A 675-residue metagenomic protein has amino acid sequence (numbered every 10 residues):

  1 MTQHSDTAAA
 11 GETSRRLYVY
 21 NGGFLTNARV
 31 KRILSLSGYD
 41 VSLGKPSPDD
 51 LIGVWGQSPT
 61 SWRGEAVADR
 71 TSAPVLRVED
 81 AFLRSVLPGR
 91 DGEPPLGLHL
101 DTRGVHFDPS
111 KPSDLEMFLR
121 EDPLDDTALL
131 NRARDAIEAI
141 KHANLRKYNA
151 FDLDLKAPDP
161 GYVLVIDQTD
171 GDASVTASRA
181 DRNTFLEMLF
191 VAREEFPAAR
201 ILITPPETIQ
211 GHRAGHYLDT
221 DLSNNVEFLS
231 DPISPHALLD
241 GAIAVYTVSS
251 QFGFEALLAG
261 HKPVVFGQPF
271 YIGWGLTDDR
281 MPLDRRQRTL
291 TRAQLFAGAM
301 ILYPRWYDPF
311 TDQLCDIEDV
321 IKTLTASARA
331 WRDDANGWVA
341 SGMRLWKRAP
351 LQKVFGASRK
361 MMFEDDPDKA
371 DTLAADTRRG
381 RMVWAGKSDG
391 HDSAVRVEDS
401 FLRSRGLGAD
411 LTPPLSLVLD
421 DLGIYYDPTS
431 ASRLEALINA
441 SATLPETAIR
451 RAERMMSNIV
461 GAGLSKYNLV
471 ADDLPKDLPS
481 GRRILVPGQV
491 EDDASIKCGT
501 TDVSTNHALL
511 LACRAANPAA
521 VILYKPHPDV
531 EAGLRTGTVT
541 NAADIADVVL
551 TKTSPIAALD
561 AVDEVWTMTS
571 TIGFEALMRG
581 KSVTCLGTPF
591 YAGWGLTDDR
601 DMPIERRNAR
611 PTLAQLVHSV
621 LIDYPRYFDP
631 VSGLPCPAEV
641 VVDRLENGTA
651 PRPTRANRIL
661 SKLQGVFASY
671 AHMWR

Functional and structural regions predicted by a protein language model:
M1-R63, G171-D172, I317-D376, A385-D389 (+1 more regions): N-terminal pre-catalytic "stem/leader" segment of glycosyltransferase-like enzymes
T2-G11, G89-P160, T176, L276-F355 (+3 more regions): Leloir-type glycosyltransferase catalytic cores
K31, V165, S178-E195, Q352 (+2 more regions): Histidine-anchored nucleotide/phosphate-binding helix
V41, V226-P232, D284-R286, M361-D365 (+2 more regions): Short acidic-hydrophobic, aromatic-tinged amphipathic segments that line or gate anion-handling sites
L43-D49, G53-V86, A143, A180 (+7 more regions): Segments forming glycine/polar-rich beta-alpha architectures that bind adenosine-containing cofactors
S58, W62-E65, P232-T277, V383-A394 (+2 more regions): A donor-sugar binding/catalytic signature common to diverse glycosyltransferases and related nucleotide-sugar
E79-A81, P160-D172, P205-P206, Q268 (+4 more regions): Short loop/turn segments at strand-loop or loop-helix junctions that form parts of catalytic or ligand-binding pockets
L189-D231, L510-T551: Catalytic donor nucleotide-activated moiety binding site of glycosyltransferases and closely related
